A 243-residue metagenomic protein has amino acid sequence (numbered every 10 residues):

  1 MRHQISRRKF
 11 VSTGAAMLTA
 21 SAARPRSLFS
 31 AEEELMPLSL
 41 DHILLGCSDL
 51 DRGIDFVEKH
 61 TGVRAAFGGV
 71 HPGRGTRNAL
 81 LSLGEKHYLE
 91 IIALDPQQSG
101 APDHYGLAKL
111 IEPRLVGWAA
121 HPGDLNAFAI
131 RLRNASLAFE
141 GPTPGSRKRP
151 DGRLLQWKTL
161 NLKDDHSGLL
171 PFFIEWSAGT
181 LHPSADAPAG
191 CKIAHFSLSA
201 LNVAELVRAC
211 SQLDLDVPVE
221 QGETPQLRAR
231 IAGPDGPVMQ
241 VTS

Functional and structural regions predicted by a protein language model:
R2-L18: N-terminal secretory signal peptides and thylakoid transit peptides that target proteins across membranes
S21-A23: Bacterial Sec-dependent N-terminal signal peptides
E32-L40, G46-R64, L83-S243: Glyoxalase I/VOC metalloenzyme domain signal
R64-P72: Conserved catalytic-core motifs of GNAT/GCN5-like acyltransferases
H71-R74, R147-R149: A short beta-turn/loop motif at secondary-structure boundaries
R74-E85: N-terminal low-complexity or amphipathic/hydrophobic leaders
